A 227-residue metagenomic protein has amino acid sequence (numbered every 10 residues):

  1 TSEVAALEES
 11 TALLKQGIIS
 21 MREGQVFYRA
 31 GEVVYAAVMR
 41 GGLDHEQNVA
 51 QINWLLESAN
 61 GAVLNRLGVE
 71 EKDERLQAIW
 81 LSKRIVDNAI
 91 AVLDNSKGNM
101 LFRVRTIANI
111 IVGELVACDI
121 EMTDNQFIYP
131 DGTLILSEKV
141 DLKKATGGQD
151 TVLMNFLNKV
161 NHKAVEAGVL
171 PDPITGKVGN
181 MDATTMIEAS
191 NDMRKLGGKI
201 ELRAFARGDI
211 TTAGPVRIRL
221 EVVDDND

Functional and structural regions predicted by a protein language model:
S2-D227: Membrane-proximal structural modules of membrane-associated proteins and complexes
